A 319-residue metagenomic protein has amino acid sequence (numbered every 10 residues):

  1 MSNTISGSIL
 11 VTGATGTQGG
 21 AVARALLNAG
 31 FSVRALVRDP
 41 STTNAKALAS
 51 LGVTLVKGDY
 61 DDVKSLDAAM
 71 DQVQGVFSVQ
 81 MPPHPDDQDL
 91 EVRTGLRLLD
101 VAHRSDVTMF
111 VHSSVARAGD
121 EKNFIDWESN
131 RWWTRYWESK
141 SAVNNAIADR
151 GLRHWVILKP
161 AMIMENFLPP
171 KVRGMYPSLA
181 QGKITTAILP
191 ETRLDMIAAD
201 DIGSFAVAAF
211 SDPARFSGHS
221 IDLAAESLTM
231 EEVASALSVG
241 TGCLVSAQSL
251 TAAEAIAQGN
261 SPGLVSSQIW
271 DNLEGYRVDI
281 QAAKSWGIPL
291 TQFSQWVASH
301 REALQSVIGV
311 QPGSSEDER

Functional and structural regions predicted by a protein language model:
M1-S8, G313-R319: Eukaryotic N-terminal targeting leaders
S2-K46, D61-K64, A68-D71, S78 (+4 more regions): Oxidoreductase cofactor-interface core, primarily capturing Rossmann-like NAD(P)-dependent enzymes
A49-D62: Rossmann-fold cofactor-recognition segment
K57, K159-P160, S249-T251: Short loop/edge segments at beta-strand edges and connector loops that shape dinucleotide/nucleotide cofactor-binding
A206, F210, L237, Q268 (+2 more regions): Hydrophobic "lid"/C-terminal helical patch of Rossmann-like NAD(P)-dependent dehydrogenase/epimerase domains
I221-D222, M230, A234-R277, V310-R319: Terminal hydrophobic/aromatic helix or amphipathic segment near a protein terminus
W286-R319: Amphipathic terminal alpha-helices
